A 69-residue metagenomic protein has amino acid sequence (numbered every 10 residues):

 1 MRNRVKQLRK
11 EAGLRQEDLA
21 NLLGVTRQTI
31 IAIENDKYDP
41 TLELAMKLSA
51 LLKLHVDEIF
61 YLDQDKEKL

Functional and structural regions predicted by a protein language model:
N3-L22: Short basic helix-loop element that most often maps to the first helix and adjoining turn of HTH DNA-binding modules
E17, Q28, D57: Key DNA-contact positions within bacterial/archaeal DNA-binding proteins
V25-Y38: Recognition helix of helix-turn-helix/homeodomain-like DNA-binding domains that insert into the DNA major groove
N35, L54, Q64: Short, conserved catalytic or interaction motifs in soluble domains
K37-K47, K66: Short, basic-rich loop-to-helix N-cap that marks the start of a DNA-contacting helix
E43-E58: DNA major-groove recognition helix of helix-turn-helix/homeodomain DNA-binding modules
F60-L69: Short, charged recognition helix plus adjacent turn of helix-turn-helix-like nucleic-acid-binding domains
